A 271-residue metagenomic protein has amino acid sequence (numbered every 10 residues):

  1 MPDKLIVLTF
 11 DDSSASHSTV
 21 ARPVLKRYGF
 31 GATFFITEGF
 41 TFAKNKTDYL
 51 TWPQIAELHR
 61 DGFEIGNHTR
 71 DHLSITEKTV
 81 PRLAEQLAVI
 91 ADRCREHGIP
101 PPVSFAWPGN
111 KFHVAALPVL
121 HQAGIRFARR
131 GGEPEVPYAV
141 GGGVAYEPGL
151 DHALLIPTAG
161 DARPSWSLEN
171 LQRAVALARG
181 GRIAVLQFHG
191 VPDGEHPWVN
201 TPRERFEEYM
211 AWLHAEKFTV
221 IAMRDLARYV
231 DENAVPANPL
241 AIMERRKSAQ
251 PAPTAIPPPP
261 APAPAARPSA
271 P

Functional and structural regions predicted by a protein language model:
M1-T19, G190: Boundary/entry segment of secreted carbohydrate-active catalytic domains
L5-I6, K26-R126, R130-P157, G181-D193 (+3 more regions): Metal-dependent polysaccharide deacetylase catalytic core of the NodB/CE4 family, i.e., the active-site-bearing domain
D12-A15, K46-E57, P202-E207: Aromatic- and glycine-enriched glycan-recognition loops and surfaces that form the carbohydrate-binding subsites
S18, T51, L83, L87 (+3 more regions): Aromatic/hydrophobic pocket-lining residues that form the small-molecule binding cavity in soluble enzyme cores
A21-R22, W52-A56, L117-H121, Q172-V175 (+1 more regions): Short amphipathic alpha-helical segments and helix-helix/interface helices
P157-R224: Catalytic grooves of carbohydrate-active enzymes
E232-K247: Surface beta-strand/loop "capping" patches
A252-P271: Compositionally biased, proline/threonine/alanine/serine-rich low-complexity intrinsically disordered stretches
